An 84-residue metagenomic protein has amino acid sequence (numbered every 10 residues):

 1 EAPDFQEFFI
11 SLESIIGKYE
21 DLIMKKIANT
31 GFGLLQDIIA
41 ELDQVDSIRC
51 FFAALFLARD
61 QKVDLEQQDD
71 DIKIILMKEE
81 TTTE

Functional and structural regions predicted by a protein language model:
E1-E84: A charged, low-hydrophobicity C-terminal interaction/regulatory region common to genome-maintenance complexes
